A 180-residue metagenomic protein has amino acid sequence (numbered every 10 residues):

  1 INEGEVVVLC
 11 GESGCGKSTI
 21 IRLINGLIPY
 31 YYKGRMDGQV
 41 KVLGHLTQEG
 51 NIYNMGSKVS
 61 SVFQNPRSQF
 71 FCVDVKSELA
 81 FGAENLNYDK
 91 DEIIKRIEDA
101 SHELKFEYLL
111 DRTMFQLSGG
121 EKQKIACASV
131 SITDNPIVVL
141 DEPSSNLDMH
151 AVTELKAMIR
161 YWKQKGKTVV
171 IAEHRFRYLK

Functional and structural regions predicted by a protein language model:
C10-E12: The feature captures the beta-strand-to-loop junction immediately N-terminal to the Walker
K33-L46: Conserved ABC transporter NBD signature motif
D91-L109: Conserved ABC ATPase "signature" region
T113-L117, E121: Conserved ABC ATPase signature
V130-S131: ABC ATPase C-loop
V138-D141: Catalytic Walker B motif of ABC-type/P-loop ATPase nucleotide-binding domains
D148: ABC-family nucleotide-binding domains
E173-H174: H-loop/switch region of ABC-family ATPase nucleotide-binding domains
